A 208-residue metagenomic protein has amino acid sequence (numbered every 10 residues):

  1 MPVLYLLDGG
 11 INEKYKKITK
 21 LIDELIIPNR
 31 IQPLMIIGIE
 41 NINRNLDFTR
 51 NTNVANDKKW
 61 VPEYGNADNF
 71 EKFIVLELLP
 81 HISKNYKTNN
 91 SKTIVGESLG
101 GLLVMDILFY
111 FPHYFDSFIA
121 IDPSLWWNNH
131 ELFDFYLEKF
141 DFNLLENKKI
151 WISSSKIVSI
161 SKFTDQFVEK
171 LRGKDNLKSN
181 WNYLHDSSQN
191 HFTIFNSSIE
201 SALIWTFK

Functional and structural regions predicted by a protein language model:
M1-K208: Non-catalytic cap/lid and distal C-terminal segments of serine-dependent acyl enzymes
